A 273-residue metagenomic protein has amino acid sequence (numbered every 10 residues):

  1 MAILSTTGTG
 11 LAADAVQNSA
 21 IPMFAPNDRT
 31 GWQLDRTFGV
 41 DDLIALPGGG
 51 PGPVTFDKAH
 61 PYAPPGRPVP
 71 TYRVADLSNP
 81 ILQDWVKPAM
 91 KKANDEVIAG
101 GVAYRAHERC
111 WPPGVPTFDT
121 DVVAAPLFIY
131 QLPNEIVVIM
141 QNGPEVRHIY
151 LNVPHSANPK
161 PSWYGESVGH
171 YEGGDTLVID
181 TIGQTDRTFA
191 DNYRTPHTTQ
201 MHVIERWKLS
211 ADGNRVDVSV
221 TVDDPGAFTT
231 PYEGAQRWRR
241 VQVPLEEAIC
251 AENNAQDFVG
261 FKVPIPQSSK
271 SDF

Functional and structural regions predicted by a protein language model:
M1-T6: Bacterial N-terminal signal peptides
G8-F273: PEST-like low-complexity, intrinsically disordered acidic/proline/serine-rich tracts that flank trafficking/processing
